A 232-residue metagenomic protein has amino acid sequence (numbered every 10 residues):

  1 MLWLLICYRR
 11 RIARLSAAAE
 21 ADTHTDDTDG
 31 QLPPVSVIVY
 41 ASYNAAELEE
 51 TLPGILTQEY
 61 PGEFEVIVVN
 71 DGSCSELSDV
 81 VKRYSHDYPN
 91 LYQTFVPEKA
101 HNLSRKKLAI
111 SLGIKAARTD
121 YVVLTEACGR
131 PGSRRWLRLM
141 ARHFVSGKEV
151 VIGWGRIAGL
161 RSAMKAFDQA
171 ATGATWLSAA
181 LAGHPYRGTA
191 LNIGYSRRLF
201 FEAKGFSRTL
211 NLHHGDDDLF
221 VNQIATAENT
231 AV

Functional and structural regions predicted by a protein language model:
M1-T28, S178-A179: N-terminal membrane-anchoring/stem segments of glycan-assembly enzymes
P33-S36, E65: Cell-envelope/extracellular polymer assembly enzymes that use nucleotide-activated donors
L52-P53, S78, T119, S133-V145: Short alpha-helix within the catalytic core of nucleotide-sugar-dependent glycosyltransferases
P53-A100: Acidic donor-binding segment of Leloir-type glycosyltransferases
S85-K115, R135, L139-S207: Long helical/loop segments within the catalytic core of UDP-sugar-dependent glycosyltransferases, especially the large
T119-R130: Short beta-strand-to-loop acidic/aromatic patch adjacent to the donor-nucleotide binding site
N211-L219: Acidic donor-binding loop at a coil-to-helix junction in glycosyltransferase catalytic cores that engages
D218-V232: Catalytic donor-sugar/metal-binding loop of nucleotide-sugar-dependent glycosyltransferases
